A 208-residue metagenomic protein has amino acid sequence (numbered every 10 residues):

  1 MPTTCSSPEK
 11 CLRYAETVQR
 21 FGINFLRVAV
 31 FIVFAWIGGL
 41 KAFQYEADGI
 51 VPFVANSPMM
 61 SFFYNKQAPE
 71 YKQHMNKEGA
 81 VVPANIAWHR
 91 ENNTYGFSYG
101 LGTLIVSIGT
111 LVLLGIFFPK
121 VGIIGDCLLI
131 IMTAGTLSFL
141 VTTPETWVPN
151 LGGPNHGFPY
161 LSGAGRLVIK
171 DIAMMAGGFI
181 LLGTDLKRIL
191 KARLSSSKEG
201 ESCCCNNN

Functional and structural regions predicted by a protein language model:
P2-N208: Membrane-interface extramembranous regions
